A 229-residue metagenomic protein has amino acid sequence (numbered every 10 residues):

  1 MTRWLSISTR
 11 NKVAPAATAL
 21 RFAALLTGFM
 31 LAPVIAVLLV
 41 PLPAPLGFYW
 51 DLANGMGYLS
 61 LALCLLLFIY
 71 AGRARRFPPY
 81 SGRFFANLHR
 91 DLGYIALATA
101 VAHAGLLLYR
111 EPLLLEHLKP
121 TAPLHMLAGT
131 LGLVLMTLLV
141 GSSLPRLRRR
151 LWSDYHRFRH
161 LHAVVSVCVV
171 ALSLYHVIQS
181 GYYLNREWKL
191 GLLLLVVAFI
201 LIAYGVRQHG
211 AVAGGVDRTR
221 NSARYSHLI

Functional and structural regions predicted by a protein language model:
M1-I229: Membrane-embedded alpha-helical bundles that constitute the cytochrome b-like, heme-associated redox core of multi-pass
